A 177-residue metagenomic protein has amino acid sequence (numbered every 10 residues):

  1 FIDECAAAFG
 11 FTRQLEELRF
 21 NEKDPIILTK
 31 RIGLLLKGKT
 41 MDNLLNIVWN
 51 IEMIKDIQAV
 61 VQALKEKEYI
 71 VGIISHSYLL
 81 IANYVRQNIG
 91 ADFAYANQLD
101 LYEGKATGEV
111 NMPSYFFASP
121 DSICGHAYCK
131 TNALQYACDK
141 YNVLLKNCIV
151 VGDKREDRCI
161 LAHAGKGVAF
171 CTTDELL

Functional and structural regions predicted by a protein language model:
F1-K30, E66: Active-site neighborhood of HAD-like aspartate-dependent phosphohydrolases
I2-E4, L15-E16, T29-L34, I51-K55 (+1 more regions): Short hydrophobic/aromatic-rich motifs at helix boundaries and adjacent loops
T12, D24, L28, K37 (+3 more regions): General secondary-structure edge motif
R13, R19, K30-R31, K39 (+3 more regions): Arginine residue identity/basic-tract feature
E17, D42-L45, K67, S119: Residue-level detector of alpha-helix boundaries and kinks
F20-E22, I32-K39, A137-N142: Short, exposed beta-strand "edge-strand" segments with a Pro/Gly-rich flavor and a Y/T-containing core
I26-D56, Y69: Metal-dependent phosphoesterase signature
W49-G72, S77-L177: C-terminal cap/substrate-recognition subdomain and adjoining C-terminal extension of metal-dependent phosphatase-like
